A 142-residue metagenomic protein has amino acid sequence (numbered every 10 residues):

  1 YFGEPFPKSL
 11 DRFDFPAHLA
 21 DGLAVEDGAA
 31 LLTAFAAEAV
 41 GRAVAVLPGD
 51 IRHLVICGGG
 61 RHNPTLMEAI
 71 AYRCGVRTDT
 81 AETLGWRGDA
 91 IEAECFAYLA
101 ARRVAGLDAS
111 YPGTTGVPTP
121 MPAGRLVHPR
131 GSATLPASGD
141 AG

Functional and structural regions predicted by a protein language model:
Y1-H53, P64-A71: A contiguous, well-structured pocket-lining segment that forms one wall/lid of small-molecule binding clefts in soluble
F2-L19, E26, A30, D79-E82 (+2 more regions): Glycine/Thr-rich phosphate-binding loops that ligate phosphate moieties of nucleotide and other phosphorylated ligands
E38-M121: Catalytic phosphate/nucleotide-handling subdomain of diverse soluble enzymes
